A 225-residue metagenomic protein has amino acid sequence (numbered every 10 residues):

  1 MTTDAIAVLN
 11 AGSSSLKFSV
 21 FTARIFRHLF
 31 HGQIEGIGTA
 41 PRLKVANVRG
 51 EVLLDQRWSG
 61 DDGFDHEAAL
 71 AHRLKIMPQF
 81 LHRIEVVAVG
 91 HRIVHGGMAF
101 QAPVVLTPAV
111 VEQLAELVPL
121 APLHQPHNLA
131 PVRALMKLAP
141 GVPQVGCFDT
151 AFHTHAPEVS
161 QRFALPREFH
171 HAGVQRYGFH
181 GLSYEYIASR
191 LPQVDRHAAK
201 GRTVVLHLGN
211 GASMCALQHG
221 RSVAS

Functional and structural regions predicted by a protein language model:
D4, E85, A130, A139-G141 (+2 more regions): Non-transmembrane, aqueous-exposed alpha-helical and coiled segments at domain scale
I6, S15-D62: Short glycine-rich, Thr/Ser-proximal phosphate-binding strand/loop in the N-terminal lobe of ATP-dependent enzymes
I6-V8, A88-G90, V145, T203-H207: Short glycine-aspartate micro-motif
L9-S14, I37, L206-G211: A short acidic Gly-Thr/Ser loop motif
P41-V87, P131-R133: Conserved active-site "lid/cap" helical segment
F64-A68, V105, A109, P126-A130 (+3 more regions): Conserved active-site and cofactor/substrate-binding residues in soluble primary-metabolism enzymes
R73-H124, P143-V145, A151-R162: Short beta-strand-loop/turn "lid" adjacent to the catalytic site in phosphate-handling enzymes
F152-S225: Glycine-rich phosphate-binding loop of actin/hexokinase-like ATP-binding domains
